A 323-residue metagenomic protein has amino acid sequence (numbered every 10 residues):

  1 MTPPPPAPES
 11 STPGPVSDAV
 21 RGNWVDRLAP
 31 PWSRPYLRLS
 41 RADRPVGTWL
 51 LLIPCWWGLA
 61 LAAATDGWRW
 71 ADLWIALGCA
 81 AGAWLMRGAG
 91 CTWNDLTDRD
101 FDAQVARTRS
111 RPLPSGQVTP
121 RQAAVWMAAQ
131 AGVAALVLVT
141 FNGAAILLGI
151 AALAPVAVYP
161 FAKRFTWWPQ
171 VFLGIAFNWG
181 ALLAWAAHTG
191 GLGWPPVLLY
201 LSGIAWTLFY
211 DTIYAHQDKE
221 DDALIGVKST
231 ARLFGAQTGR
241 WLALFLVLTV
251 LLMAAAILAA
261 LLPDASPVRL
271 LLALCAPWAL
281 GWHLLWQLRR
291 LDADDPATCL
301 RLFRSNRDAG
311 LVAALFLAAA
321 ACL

Functional and structural regions predicted by a protein language model:
E9-Y36, C91-V118, T212-G235, L288-T298: Cytosolic, membrane-interface loops and tails of multi-pass inner-membrane proteins
A29-R34, T249-L251, A255-L323: Extended hydrophobic alpha-helices typical of membrane-associated regions
S33, L37-R38, T108-L198, H283-D292: Intramembrane alpha-helical segments
R41-L51: Membrane-interface helix starts
W49-L59, L173-H188, L233-A236, R240 (+1 more regions): Small-residue-rich segments of transmembrane alpha-helices in multi-pass membrane proteins, especially helix faces
L52-T97, R107, A131-A135, V139 (+3 more regions): Membrane-embedded alpha-helical segments that form the functional core of polytopic membrane enzymes, especially those
A60, A64, V139-F141, A162 (+3 more regions): Helix-loop junctions at the membrane-solvent interface of multi-pass transporters, primarily the C-terminal
A76-A83, R99-G149, L224-A273, D308 (+1 more regions): Multi-pass membrane catalytic core of lipid/isoprenoid biosynthesis enzymes
